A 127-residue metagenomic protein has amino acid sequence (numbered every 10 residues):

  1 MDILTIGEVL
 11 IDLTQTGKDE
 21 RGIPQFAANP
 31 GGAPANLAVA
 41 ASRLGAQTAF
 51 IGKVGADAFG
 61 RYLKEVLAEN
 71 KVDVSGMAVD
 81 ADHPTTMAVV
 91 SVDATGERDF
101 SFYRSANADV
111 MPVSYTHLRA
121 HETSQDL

Functional and structural regions predicted by a protein language model:
M1-V72: Glycine-rich phosphate/adenosyl-contacting loop at the front of the ribokinase-like
G55, S75-H83: Beta-strand->loop->alpha-helix junctions that form or flank phosphate-binding loops in nucleotide-handling enzymes
V72-D73, E97: Short, structured active-site "lid" loops
M87-S91: Short beta-strand scaffold segments in enzyme catalytic cores
A108-Y115: Glycine-rich, highly charged phosphate/nucleotide-binding loops
T116-T123: Conserved small/polar residues in nucleotide/adenosyl-binding loops
